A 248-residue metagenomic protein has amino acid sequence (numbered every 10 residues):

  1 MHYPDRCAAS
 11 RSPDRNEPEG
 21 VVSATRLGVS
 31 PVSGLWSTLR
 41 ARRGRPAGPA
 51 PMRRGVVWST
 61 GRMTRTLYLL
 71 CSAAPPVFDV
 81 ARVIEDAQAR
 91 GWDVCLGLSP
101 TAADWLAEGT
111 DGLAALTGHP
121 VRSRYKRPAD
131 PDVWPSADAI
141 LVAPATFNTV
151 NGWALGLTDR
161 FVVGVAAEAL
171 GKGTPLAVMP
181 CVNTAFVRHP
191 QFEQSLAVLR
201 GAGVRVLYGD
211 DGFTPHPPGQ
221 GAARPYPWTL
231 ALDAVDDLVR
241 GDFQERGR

Functional and structural regions predicted by a protein language model:
P4-V21, R26-G55: Compositionally biased, low-complexity flexible segments
R53-V178, N183-R248: A cross-family phosphate/adenosyl-ligand binding-site feature
